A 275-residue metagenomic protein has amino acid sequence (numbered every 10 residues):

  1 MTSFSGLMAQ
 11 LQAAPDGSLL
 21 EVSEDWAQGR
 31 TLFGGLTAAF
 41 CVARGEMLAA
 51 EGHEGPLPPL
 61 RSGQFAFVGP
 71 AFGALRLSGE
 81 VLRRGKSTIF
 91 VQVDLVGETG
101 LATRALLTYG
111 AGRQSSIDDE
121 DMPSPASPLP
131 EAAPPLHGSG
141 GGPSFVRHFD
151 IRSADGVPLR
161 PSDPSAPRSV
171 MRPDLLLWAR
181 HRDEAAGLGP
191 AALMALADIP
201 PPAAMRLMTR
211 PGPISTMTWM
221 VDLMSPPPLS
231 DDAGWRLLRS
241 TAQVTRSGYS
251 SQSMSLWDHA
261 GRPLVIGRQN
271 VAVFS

Functional and structural regions predicted by a protein language model:
M1-S275: Terminal targeting signals and extreme-terminal segments of soluble enzymes
